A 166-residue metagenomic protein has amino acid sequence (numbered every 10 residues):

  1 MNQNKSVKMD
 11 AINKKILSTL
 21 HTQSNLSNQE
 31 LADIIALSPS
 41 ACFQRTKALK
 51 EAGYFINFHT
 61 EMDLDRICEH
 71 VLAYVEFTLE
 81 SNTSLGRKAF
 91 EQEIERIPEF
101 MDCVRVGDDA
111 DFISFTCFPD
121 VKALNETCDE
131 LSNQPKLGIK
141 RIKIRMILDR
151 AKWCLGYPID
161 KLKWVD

Functional and structural regions predicted by a protein language model:
M1-D166: A compositional/biophysical signature of low hydrophobicity enriched in polar/charged and small residues
